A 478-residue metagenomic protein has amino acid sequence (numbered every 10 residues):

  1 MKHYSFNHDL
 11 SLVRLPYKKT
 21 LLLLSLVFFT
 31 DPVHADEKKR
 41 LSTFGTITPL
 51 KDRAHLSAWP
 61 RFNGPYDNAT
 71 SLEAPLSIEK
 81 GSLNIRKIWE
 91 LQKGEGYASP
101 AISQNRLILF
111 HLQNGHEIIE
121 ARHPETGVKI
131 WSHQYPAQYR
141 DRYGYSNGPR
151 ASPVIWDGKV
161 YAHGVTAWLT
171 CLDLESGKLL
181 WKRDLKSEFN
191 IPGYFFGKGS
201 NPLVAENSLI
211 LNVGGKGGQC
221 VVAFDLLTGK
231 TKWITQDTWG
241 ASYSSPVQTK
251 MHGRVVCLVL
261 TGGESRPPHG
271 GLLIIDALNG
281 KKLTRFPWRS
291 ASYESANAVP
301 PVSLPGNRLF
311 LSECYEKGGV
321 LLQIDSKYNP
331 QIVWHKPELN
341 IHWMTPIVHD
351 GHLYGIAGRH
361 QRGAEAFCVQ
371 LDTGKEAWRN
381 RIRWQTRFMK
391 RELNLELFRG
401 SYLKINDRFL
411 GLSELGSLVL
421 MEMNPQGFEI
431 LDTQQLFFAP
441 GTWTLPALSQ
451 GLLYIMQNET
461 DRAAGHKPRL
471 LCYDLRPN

Functional and structural regions predicted by a protein language model:
M1-L15: N-terminal secretory signal peptides that target proteins for export/translocation
F6, L22-L23, Q138: Short amphipathic alpha-helical "recognition" segments used for binding
H8, T30-D31: Generic detector of N-terminal low-structure segments
K19-F29: Bacterial N-terminal signal peptides
A35-N478: Noncatalytic, solvent-exposed loop/strand surfaces of beta-propeller-type extracellular/periplasmic domains
